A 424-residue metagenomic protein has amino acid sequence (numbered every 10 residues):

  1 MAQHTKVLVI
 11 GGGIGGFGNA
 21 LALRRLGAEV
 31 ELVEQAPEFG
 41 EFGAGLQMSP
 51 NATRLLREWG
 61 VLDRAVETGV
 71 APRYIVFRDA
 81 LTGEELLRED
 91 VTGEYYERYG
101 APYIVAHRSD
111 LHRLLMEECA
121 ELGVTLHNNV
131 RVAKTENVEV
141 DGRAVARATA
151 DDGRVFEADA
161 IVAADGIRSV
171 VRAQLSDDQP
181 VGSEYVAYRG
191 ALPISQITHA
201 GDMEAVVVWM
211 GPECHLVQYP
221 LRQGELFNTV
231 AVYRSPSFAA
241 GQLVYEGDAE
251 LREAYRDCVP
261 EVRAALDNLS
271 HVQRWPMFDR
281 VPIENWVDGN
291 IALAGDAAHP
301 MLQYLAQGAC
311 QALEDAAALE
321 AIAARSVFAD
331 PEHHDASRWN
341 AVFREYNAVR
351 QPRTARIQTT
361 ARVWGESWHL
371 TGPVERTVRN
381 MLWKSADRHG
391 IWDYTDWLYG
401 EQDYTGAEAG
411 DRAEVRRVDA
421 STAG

Functional and structural regions predicted by a protein language model:
A2-V7, R24, S49-S195, P236-R252 (+1 more regions): Conserved N-terminal helical subregion
K6, E29, L226-T229: Residues at the starts of beta-strands that form the adenosine-phosphate
L8-A36, V162-A163, Q218, L251 (+2 more regions): Conserved mid-domain beta->alpha element of the FAD-binding
G43, W59-G60, G69, E89 (+6 more regions): Short, flexible helix/strand-to-coil boundary loops that buttress conserved ligand/catalytic motifs in alpha/beta
R168-S169, A187-R189, C214-V217, A298-H299: Histidine-centered metal-chelating micro-motifs
G182-Y185, G201-A205, A249, P260-P276: A short coil-to-beta-strand element that immediately follows conserved catalytic motifs
E204-A239, Y255-R256, M277: Active-site substrate-recognition segment that forms the wall of the catalytic cavity or substrate channel
H299-P300, A317-A324, L370-G424: C-terminal lid/capping helical subdomain adjacent to the catalytic/cofactor pocket in oxidative enzymes
